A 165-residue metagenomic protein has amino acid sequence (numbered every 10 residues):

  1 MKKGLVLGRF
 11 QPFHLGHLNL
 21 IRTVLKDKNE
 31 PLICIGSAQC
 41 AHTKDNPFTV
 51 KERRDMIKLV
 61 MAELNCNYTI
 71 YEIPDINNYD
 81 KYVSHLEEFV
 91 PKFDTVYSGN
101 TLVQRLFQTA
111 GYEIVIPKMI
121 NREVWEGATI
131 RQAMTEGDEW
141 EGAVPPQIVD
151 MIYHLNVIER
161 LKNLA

Functional and structural regions predicted by a protein language model:
M1-A165: Nucleotidyltransferase catalytic core that binds NTPs
